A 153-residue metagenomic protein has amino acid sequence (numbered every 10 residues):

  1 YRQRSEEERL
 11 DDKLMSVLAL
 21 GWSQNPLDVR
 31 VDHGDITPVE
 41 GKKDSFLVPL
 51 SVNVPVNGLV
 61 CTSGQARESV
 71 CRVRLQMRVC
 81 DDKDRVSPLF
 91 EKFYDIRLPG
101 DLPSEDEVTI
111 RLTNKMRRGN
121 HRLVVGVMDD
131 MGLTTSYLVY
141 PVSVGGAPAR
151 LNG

Functional and structural regions predicted by a protein language model:
Y1-G153: Intrinsically disordered, low-complexity terminal regions enriched in Ser/Thr/Pro/Gly and charged residues
